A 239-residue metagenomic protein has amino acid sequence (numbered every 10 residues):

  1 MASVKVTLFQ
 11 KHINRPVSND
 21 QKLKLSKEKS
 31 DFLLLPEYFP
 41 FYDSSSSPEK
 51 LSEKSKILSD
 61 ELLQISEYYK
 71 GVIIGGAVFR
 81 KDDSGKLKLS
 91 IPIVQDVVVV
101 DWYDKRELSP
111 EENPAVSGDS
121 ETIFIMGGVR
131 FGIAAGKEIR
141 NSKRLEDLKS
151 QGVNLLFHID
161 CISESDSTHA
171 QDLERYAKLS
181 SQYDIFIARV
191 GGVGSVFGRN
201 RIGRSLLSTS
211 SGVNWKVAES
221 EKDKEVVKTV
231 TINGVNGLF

Functional and structural regions predicted by a protein language model:
M1-T7: Extreme N-terminal starter segment of soluble prokaryotic enzymes
V4, L87-L89, G203: Change "...and in nucleic-acid phosphodiester-cleaving endonucleases..." to "...and in nucleic-acid processing enzymes
Q10-R15: Short polar catalytic/cofactor-binding loops
P16-K24, I139-E146: Short, acidic/polar
Q21-D96, S163-I185: Cys-nucleophile CN-hydrolase/nitrilase-fold catalytic domain and related Cys-dependent amidase chemistry that acts on
L33-E37, I73-A77, Y103, A134-A135 (+2 more regions): Active-site neighborhood of phospho(di)ester-bond hydrolases with catalytic His/Asp-centered motifs
S55-V72, L145-K224: CN hydrolase (nitrilase-like) catalytic-core segments centered on the catalytic cysteine and neighboring Lys/Glu
D82-N154, E164-E174, D223-F239: Active-site catalytic loop in hydrolytic enzyme cores
